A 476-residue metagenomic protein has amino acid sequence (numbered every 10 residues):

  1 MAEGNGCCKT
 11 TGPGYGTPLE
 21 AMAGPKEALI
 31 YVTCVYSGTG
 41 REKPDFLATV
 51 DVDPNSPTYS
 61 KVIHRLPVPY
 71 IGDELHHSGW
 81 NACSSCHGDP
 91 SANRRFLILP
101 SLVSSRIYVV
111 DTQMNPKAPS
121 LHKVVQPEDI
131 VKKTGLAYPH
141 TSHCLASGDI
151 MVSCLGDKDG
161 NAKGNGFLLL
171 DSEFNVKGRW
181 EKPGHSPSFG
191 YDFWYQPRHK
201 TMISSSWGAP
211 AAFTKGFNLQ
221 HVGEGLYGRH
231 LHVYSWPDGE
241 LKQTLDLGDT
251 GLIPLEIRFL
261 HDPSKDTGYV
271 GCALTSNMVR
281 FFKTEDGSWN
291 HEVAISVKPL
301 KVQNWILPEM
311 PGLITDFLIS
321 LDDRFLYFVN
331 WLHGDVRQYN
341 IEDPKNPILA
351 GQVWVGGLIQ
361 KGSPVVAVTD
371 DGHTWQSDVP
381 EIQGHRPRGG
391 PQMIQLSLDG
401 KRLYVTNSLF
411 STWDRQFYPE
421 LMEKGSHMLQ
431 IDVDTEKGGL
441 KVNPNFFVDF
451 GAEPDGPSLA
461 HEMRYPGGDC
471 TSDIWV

Functional and structural regions predicted by a protein language model:
A2-K26, E74-N93, G135-S147, W194-K200 (+5 more regions): Structural signature of eukaryotic scaffold interfaces centered on beta-propeller domains
A2-T11, L19-P127, G160-K163, D171-F174: Beta-propeller domains
L19, A23-P25, V32-E42, G88-R95 (+5 more regions): Short, conserved, GDST-rich strand-edge loop motifs in beta-rich repeat architectures
T49-T58, V109-S120, E173-F174, V233-G239 (+5 more regions): Short loop/turn segments immediately following beta-strands, especially the blade-tip and inter-blade linker loops
K61-W80, H122-G135, W180-S188, L241-G251 (+3 more regions): Surface-exposed loop and turn segments in beta-propeller and other repeat-based domains that flank or scaffold
T112-P197: Asp-box/WD-like beta-propeller blade repeats and closely related beta-sheet repeat scaffolds
P183-K345: Beta-propeller domains
K265-K283, L307-L421, S426: Loop/turn-rich, solvent-exposed surfaces of beta-rich toroidal or solenoidal domains
